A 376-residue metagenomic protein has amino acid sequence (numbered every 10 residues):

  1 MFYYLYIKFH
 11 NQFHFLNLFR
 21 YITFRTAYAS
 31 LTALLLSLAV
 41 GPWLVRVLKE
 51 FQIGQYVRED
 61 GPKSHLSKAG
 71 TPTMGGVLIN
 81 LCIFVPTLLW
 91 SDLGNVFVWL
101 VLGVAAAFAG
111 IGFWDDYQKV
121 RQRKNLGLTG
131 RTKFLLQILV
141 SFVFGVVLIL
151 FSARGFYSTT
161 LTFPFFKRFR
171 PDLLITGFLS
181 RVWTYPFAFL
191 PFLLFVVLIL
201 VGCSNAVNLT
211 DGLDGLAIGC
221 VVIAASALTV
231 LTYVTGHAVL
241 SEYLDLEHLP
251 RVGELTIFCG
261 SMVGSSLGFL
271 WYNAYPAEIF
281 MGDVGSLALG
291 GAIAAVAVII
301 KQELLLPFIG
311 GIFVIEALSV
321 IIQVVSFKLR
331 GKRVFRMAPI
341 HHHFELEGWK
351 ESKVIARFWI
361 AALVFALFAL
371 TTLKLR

Functional and structural regions predicted by a protein language model:
F2-V45, I79-G110, F144-R170, F192-R376: Alpha-helical transmembrane segments
P42-D60: Membrane-interface helix-loop junction between the first two transmembrane segments
R58-T71, N125-Q137, H341, L346: Juxtamembrane helix-capping/reentrant segments at transmembrane boundaries
D60-K68, R123, G177-Y185, E242-P250 (+1 more regions): Short juxtamembrane and helix-loop transition motifs at transmembrane-helix boundaries in membrane proteins
G94-L102, R121-L136: Membrane-interfacial loop-to-helix junctions in multi-pass inner-membrane proteins
K119-L128, F165-P171: Membrane interface segments of multi-pass transport proteins and intramembrane proteases
